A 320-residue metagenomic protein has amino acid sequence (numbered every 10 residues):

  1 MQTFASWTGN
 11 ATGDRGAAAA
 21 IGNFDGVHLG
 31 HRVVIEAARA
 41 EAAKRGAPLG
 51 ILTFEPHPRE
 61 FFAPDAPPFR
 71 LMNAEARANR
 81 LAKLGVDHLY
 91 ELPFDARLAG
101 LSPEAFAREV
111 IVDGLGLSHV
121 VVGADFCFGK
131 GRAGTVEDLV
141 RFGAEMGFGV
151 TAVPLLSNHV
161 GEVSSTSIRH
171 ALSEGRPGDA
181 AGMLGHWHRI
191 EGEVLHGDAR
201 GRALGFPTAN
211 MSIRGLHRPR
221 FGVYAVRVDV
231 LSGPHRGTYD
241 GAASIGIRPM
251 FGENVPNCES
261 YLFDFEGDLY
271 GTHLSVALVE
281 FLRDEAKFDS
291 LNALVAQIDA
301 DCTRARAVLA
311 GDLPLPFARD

Functional and structural regions predicted by a protein language model:
M1-T8: N- or domain-start disorder-to-order transition segments that initiate the globular core
T8-N73: N-terminal catalytic cores of NTP/NDP-binding nucleotidyl/phosphoryl-transfer enzymes
H28, L81, V120, A180 (+2 more regions): Residue-level signal for inorganic ion chemistry
I51, E91, A152-V153: A structural preference for short, hydrophobic beta-strand core positions in alpha/beta folds
E60-M146: N-terminal Rossmann-like or analogous alpha/beta NTP/dinucleotide-binding catalytic cores that position adenine
T135, V140-I247, D320: Glycine-rich, Lys/Arg-enriched anion-binding loops that position phosphate/diphosphate groups for phosphoryl
G197-D320: Phosphate/ribose-recognition catalytic cores of enzymes acting on nucleotide-derived substrates
